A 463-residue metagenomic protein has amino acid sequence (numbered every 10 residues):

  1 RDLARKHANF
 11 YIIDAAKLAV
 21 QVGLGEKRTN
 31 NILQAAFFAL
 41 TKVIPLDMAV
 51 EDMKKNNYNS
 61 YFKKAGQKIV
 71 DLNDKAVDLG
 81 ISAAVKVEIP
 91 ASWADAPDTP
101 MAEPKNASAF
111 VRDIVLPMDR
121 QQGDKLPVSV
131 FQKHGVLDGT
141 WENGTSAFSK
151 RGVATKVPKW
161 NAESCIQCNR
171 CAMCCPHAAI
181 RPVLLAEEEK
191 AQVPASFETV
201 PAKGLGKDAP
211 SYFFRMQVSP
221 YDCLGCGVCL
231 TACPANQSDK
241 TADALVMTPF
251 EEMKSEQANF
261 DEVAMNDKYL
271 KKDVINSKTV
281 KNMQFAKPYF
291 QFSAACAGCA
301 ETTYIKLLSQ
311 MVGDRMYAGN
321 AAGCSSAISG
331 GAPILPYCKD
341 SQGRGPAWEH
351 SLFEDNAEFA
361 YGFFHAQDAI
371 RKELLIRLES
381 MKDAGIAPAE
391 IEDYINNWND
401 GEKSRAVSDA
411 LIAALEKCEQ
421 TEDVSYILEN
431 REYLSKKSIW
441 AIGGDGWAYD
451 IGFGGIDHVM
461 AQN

Functional and structural regions predicted by a protein language model:
R1-K27, L184-L205, N236, T241-V246 (+3 more regions): Glycine-rich, acidic loop regions that bind phosphate or pyrophosphate groups
R1-R120, K190, P194: Active-site cofactor/cluster-binding pocket
N9, V157, A172-A179, R215 (+6 more regions): Beta-sheet entry/capping signal
A19-V20, I166-Q167, R181-P182, E188-K190 (+5 more regions): Flexible loop/turn segments at secondary-structure boundaries
P100, G144-Q167, L184-G225, L245-M253 (+3 more regions): Ferredoxin-like iron-sulfur electron-transfer modules
I114-R181, A186-A191: Segments forming glycine/polar-rich beta-alpha architectures that bind adenosine-containing cofactors
G144-S146, R170-Q192, S219, V228-E252 (+3 more regions): Iron-sulfur cluster-binding cysteine motifs and their immediate structural context in ferredoxin-like electron-transfer
Q257-N463: Cofactor-binding active-site loop characterized by glycine-rich and histidine/acidic residues
